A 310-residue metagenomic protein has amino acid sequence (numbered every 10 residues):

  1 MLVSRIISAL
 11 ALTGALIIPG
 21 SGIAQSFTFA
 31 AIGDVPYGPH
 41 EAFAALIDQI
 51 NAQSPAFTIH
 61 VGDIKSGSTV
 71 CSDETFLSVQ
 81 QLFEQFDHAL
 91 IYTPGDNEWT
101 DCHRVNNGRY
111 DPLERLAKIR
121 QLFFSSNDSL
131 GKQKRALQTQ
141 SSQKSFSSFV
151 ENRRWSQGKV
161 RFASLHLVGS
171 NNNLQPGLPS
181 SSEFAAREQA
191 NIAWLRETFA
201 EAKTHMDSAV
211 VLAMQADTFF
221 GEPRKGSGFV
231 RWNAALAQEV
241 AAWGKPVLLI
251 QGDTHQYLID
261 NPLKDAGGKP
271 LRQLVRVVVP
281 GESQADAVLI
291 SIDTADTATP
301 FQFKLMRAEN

Functional and structural regions predicted by a protein language model:
S8-P19: Bacterial N-terminal signal peptides
G22-L77, D207: N-terminal active-site segment of His-dependent metallophosphoesterases
A31, P39-L46, V61, S72-L82 (+5 more regions): Stable alpha-helical elements in mature extracytoplasmic
A31-D34, T58-D63, L90-G95, A213-M214 (+2 more regions): Active-site neighborhood of phospho(di)ester-bond hydrolases with catalytic His/Asp-centered motifs
G38-P39, S66-S68, P94-H103, S170-Q175 (+3 more regions): Active-site environment of divalent metal-dependent phosphoester hydrolases
I50-F57, A163, L178-L263: His/acidic metal-ligating clusters that form di-metal
T75-R187, N261-T294: Extended active-site neighborhood of metal-dependent phosphoesterases/phosphodiesterases
I292-N310: A short C-terminal boundary segment appended to hydrolase-like catalytic domains
